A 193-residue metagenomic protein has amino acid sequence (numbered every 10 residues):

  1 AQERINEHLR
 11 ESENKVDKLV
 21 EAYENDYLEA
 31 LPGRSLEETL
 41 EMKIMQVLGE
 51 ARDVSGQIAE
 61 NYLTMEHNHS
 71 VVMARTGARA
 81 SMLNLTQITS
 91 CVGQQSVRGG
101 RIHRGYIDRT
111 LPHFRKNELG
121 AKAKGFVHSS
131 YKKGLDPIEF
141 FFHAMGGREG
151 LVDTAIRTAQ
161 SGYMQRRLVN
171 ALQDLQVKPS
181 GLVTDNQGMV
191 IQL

Functional and structural regions predicted by a protein language model:
A1-L193: Append "with occasional cross-activation on large, charged helical scaffolds in nucleic-acid assemblies
